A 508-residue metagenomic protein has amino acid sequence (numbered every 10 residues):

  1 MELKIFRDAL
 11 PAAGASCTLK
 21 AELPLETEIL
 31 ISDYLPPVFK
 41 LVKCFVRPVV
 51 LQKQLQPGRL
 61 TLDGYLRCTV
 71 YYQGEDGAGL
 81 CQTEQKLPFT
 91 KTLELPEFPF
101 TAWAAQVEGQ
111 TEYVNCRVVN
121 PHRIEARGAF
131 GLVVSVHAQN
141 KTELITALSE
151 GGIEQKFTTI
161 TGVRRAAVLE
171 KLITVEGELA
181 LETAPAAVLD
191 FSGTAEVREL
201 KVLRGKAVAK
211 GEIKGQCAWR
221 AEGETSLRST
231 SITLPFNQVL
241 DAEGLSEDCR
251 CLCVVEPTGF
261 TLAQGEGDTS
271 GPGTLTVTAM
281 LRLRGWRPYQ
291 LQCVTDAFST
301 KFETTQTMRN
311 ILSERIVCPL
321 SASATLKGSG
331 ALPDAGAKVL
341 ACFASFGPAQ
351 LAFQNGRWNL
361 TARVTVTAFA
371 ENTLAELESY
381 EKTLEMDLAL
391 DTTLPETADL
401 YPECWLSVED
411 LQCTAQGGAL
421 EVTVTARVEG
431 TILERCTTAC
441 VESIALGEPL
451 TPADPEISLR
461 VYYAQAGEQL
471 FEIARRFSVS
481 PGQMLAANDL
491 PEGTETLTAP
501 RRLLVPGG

Functional and structural regions predicted by a protein language model:
E2-E456: Membrane-lipid interaction segments
E448-A486, P491, E495-G508: Primarily a LysM-type cell-wall glycan-binding module
